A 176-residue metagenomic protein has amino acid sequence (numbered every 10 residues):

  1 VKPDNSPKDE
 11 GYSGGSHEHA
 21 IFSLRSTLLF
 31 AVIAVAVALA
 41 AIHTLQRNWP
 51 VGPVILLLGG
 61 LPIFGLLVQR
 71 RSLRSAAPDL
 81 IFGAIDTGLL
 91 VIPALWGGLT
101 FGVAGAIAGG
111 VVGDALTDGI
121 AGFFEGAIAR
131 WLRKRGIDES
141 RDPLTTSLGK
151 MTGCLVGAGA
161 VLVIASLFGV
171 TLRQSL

Functional and structural regions predicted by a protein language model:
K2-L176: Multi-pass alpha-helical transmembrane bundle typical of ion/small-solute transporters and intramembrane aspartyl
